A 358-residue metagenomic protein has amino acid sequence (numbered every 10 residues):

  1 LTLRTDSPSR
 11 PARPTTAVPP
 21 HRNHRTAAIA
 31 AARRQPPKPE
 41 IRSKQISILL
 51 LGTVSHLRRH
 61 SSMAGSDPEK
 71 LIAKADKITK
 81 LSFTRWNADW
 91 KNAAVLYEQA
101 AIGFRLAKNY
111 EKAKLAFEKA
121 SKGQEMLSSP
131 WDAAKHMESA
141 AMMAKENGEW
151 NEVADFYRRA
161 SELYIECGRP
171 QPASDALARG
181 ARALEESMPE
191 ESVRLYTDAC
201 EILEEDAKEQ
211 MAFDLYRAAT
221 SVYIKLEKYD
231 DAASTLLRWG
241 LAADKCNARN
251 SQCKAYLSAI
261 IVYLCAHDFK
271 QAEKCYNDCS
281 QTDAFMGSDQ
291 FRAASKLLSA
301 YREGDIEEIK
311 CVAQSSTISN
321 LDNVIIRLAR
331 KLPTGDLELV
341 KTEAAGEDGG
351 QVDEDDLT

Functional and structural regions predicted by a protein language model:
S62-P130: Internal amphipathic alpha-helical repeat/solenoid segments
L71, I78, L96-Y97, F117 (+9 more regions): TPR repeat positional signature
W90, Y110, P130, W150 (+7 more regions): TPR-repeat structural position
A101-I102, S121-K122, A141-M142, S161-E162 (+6 more regions): Amphipathic alpha-helical segments of tetratricopeptide repeats
A107, L127, N147, C167 (+5 more regions): Structural motif corresponding to the intra-repeat A-B loop/turn of tetratricopeptide repeats
S161-K228: Solenoidal tandem-repeat scaffolds enriched in leucines and small polar residues
A199, K208-T358: Structured C-terminal portions of repeat-based eukaryotic scaffold domains
